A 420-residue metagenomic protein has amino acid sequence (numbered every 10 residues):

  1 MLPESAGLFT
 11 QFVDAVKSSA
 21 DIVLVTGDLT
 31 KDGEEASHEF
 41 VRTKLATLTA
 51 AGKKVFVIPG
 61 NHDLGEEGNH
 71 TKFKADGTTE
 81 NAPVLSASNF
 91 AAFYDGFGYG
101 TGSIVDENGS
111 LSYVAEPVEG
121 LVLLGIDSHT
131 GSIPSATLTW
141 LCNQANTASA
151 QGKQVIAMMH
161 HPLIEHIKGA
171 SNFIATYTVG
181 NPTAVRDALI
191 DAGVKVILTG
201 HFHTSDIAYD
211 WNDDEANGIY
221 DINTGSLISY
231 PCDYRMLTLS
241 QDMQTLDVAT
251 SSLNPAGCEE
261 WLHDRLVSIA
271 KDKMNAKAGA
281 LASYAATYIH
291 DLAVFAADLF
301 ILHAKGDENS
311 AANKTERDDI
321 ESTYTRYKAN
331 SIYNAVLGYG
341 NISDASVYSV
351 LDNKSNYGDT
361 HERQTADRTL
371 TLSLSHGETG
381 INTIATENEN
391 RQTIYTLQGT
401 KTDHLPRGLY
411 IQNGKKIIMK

Functional and structural regions predicted by a protein language model:
M1-E35: N-terminal active-site segment of His-dependent metallophosphoesterases
M1-G7, G33, H70-T79, Y94-S103 (+2 more regions): Acidic/histidine-rich helix-loop elements that form or flank divalent-metal/phosphate-binding sites at the catalytic
G7-F12, S103-Y113, L141-N143, N181-A184: Alpha-helical scaffolding within the catalytic cores of extracellular/periplasmic polymer-degrading hydrolases
V16-I22, K54, V122-L124, G131-Y220 (+3 more regions): His/acidic metal-ligating clusters that form di-metal
G27-D28, G60-N61, H160, H201: Active-site glycine-centered loops adjacent to acidic/histidine catalytic or metal-binding residues that shape
E35, E39-T139, E215-N217, M236: Extended active-site neighborhood of metal-dependent phosphoesterases/phosphodiesterases
C258-G377: Non-catalytic terminal accessory segments
E378-K420: C-terminal outer-membrane/trafficking sorting elements
